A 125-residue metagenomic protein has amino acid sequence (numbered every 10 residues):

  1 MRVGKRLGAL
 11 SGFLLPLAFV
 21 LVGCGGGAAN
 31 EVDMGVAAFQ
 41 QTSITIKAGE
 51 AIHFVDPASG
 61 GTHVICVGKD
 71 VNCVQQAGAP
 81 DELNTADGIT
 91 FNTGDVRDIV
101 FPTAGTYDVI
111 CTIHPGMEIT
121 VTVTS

Functional and structural regions predicted by a protein language model:
R2, L17-S125: Extracytoplasmic copper-binding redox domains, predominantly the cupredoxin/blue-copper superfamily
R2-F13: Bacterial N-terminal signal peptides that target proteins for export
